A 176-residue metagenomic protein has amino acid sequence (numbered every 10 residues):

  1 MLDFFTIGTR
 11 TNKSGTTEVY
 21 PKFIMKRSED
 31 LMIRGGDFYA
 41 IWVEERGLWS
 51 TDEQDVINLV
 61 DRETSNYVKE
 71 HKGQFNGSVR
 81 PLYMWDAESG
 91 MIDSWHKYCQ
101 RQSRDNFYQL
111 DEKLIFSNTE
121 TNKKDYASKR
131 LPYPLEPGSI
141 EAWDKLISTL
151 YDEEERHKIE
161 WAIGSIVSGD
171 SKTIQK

Functional and structural regions predicted by a protein language model:
M1, W42-H71: Short, small/acidic-rich helices and loops at N termini and domain boundaries of DNA replication/processing enzymes
L2-D3, G36, G73, L114: Short non-domain terminal segments
F4-K22, G73-Q109: Extended, Lys/Arg-enriched charged tracts that mediate electrostatic binding to polyanionic substrates
N12-D30, D152-K158: Phosphate-interacting basic helix/loop segments used at nucleotide- and nucleic-acid interfaces
F23-R27, L59, E63-Y67, L146-L150: Residues that form generic nucleotide/phosphate-binding pockets
D30-D55, R104-K176: P-loop NTPase catalytic core of nucleic-acid-dependent motor ATPases
